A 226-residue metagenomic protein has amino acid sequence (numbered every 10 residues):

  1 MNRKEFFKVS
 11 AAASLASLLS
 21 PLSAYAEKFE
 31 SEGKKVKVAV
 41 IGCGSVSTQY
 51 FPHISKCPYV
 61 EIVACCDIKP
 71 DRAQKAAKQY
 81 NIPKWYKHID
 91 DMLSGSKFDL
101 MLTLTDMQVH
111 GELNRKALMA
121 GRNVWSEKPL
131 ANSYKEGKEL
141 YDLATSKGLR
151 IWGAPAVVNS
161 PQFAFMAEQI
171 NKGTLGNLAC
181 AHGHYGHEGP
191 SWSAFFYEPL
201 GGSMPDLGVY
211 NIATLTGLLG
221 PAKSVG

Functional and structural regions predicted by a protein language model:
M1-S14: N-terminal secretory signal peptides and thylakoid transit peptides that target proteins across membranes
S20-P58: C-terminal segment of N-terminal export signals and the immediately downstream linker at the start of the mature
K37, V60-A64, D99-M101, G201-G202: Short active-site oxyanion
V40, T103, W125-S126, N132 (+2 more regions): Hydrophobic residues in well-ordered beta-strands that form the structural core
E61-A76: NAD(P)-binding Rossmann-fold cofactor-contacting core
I62, I82, F98, L175-L178: Local beta-strand N-terminus motif with an aromatic residue
Y80-L143: Beta-loop-alpha module in the N-terminal Rossmann-like domain of NAD(P)-dependent dehydrogenases, especially those
R150, V157-G226: Predominantly a Rossmann-like dinucleotide-binding segment in NAD(P)-dependent oxidoreductases
